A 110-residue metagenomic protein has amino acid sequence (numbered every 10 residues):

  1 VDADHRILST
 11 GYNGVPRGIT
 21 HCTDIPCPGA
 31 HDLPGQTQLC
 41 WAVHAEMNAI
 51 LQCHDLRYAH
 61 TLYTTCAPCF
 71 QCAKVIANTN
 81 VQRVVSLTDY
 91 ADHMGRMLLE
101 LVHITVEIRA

Functional and structural regions predicted by a protein language model:
V1-A110: Zinc-dependent deaminase catalytic domain
